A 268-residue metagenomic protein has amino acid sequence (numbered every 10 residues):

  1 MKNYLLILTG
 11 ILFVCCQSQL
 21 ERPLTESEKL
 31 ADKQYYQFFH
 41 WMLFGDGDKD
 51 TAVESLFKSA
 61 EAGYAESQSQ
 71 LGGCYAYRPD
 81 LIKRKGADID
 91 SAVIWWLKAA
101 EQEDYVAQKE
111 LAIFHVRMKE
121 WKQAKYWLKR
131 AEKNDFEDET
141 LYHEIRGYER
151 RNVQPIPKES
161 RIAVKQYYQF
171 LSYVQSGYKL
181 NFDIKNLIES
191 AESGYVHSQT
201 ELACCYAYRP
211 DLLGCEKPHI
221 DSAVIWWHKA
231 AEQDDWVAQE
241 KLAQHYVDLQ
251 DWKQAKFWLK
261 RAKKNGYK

Functional and structural regions predicted by a protein language model:
L12-C15: C-terminal motif of bacterial Sec signal peptides marking the signal peptidase cleavage site
Q17-Q19: Bacterial signal peptide processing site
S27-L30, M42, A62-Y64, Y77-R78 (+9 more regions): Short helix-capping/linker turns of helical repeat alpha-solenoids
Q37-M42, Q70-P79, E110-R117, G147-Y148 (+3 more regions): Hydrophobic face of amphipathic alpha-helices that form TPR/SEL1-like repeat modules and related alpha-solenoid
H40-D48, Y77-I89, M118-K122, Y173-K179 (+2 more regions): Short coil/turn connectors between adjacent alpha-helices in alpha-solenoid helical repeat scaffolds
I94, V116, W121-E137, A255-Y267: TPR/TPR-like (Sel1-like) alpha-helical repeat modules
